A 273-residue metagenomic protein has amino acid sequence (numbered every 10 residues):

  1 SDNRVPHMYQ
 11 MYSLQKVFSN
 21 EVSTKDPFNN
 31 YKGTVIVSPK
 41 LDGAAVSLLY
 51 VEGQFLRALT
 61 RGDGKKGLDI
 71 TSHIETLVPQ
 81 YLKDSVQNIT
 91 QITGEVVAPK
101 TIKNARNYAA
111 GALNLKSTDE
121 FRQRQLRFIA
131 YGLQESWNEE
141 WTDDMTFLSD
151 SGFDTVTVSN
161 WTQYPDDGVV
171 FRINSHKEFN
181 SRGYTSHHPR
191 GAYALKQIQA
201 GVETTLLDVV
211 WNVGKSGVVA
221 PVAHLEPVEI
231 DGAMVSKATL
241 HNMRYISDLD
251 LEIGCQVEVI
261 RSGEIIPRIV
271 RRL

Functional and structural regions predicted by a protein language model:
S1-L273: RNA/tRNA-interacting regions in translation and RNA-turnover enzymes
